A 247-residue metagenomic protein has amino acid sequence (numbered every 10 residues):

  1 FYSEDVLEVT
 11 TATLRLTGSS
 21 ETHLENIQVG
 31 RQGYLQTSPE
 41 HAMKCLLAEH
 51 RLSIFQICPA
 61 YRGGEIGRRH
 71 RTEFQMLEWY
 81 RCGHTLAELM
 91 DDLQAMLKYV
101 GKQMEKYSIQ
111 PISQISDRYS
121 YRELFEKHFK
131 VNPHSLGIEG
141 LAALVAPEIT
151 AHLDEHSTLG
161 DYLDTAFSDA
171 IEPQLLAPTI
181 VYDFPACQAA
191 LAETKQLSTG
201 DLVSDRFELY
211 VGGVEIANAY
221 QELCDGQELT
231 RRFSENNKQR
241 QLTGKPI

Functional and structural regions predicted by a protein language model:
Y2, M90-L97, D164, T230: Hydrophobic face of alpha-helices
Y2-E4, T11: N-terminal signal-anchor module of multipass membrane proteins
S3, A48, Y99, Q103-K106 (+1 more regions): Residues at alpha-helix termini
V6, P39, I109: Basic, glycine/lysine-rich polyanion-binding surfaces/domains
T10-T13, M104-S116: Short, glycine/acidic-rich hinge or "gate" loops at secondary-structure transitions that mediate conformational
A12-L46, R51-T85, R122, E126-I247: A translation/RNA-centric and nucleic-acid-associated enzymatic feature enriched in Class II aminoacyl-tRNA synthetases
W79-E105, I247: Well-ordered alpha/beta subsegment
D117-Y121: Short, intrinsically disordered low-complexity segments
